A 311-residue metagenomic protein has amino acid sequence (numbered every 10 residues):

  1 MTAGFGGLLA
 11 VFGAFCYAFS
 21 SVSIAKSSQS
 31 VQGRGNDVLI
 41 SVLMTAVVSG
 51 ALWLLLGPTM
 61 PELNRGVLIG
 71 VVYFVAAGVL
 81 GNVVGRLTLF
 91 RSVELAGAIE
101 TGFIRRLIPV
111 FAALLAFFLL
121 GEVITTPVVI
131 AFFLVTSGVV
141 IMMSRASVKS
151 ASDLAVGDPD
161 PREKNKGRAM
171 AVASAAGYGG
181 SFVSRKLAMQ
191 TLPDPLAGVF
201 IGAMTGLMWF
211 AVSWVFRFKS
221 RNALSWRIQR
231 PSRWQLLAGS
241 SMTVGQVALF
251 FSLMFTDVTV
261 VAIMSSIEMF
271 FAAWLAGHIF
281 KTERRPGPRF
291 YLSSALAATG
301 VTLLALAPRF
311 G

Functional and structural regions predicted by a protein language model:
M1-A76, R86-A96, S137-V140, S144-V172 (+5 more regions): Membrane-interface interhelical linkers
A18, G50, V79-V83, P109-L114 (+6 more regions): Hydrophobic/small/kink-forming positions within alpha-helical transmembrane segments of polytopic membrane proteins
Q32-G33, G97, L120, I124 (+2 more regions): A helix-boundary/kink motif common to multi-pass secondary transporters, especially Major Facilitator Superfamily
N36-I40, Y73, E100-F103, T126-V129 (+2 more regions): Signature of the 12-TM Major Facilitator Superfamily
V110-I130, V140-M142, F270-L292: C-terminal transmembrane-helix exit sites in multi-pass transporters
E163-Q190, L196: Selected transmembrane alpha-helices and immediately adjacent juxtamembrane segments of polytopic inner-membrane
L253-I267: Short alpha-helical packing/oligomerization segments
